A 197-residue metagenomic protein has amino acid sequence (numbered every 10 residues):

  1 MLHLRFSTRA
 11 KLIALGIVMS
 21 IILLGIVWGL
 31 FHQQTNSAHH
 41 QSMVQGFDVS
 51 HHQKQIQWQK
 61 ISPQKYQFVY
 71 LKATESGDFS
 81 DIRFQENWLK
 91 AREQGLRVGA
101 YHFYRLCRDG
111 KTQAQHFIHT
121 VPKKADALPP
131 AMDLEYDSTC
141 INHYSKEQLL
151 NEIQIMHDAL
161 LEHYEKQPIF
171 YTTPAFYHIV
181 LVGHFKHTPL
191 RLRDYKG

Functional and structural regions predicted by a protein language model:
M1-R9: N-terminal Lys/Arg-rich, disordered targeting/topogenic segments
K11-L30: Hydrophobic membrane-insertion alpha-helices, especially the h-region of bacterial N-terminal signal peptides
H32-K54, A73-I155, L161-H163: Substrate-binding cleft of extracellular glycoside hydrolase catalytic domains
K65-F68, G95-L96, D126, H184-R191: Glycine-enriched alpha-helix->loop->beta-strand junction motifs that scaffold or abut catalytic
K123, T139, Y144-G197: Surface-exposed substrate-engagement region within the catalytic domains of secreted or surface-exposed extracellular
